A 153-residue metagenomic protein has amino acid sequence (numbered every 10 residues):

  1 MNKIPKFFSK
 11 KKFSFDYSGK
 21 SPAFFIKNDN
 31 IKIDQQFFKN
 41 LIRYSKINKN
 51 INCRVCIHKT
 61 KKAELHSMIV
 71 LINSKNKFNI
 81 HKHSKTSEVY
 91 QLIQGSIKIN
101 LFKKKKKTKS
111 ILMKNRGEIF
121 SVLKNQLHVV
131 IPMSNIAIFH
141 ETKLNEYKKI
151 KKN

Functional and structural regions predicted by a protein language model:
M1-L65, S110-L112: A short, N-terminal "cap"/entry segment at the start of jelly-roll beta-barrel domains of the cupin/DSBH fold
K6-F7, K104-I111, L127-N153: Double-stranded beta-helix
S67-L71, V89, I119-S121, E141: Conserved hydrophobic/aromatic beta-strand scaffold that supports enzyme active sites
M68-K85: Conserved short histidine dyad/triad with adjacent acidic residue
S74, K85-K104: Glycine- and acidic-residue-biased ligand/ion/polar-headgroup-sensing regions
K77-N79, K98, G117-V129, Y147-K148: Histidine-centered metal-chelating micro-motifs
N79-I80, I99-L101, F139-E141: Short hydrophobic/aromatic-rich beta-strand segments that constitute the beta-sheet cores of beta-sandwich/beta-barrel
V89, K103-N125: Short acidic-glycine-tyrosine-enriched beta hairpin
